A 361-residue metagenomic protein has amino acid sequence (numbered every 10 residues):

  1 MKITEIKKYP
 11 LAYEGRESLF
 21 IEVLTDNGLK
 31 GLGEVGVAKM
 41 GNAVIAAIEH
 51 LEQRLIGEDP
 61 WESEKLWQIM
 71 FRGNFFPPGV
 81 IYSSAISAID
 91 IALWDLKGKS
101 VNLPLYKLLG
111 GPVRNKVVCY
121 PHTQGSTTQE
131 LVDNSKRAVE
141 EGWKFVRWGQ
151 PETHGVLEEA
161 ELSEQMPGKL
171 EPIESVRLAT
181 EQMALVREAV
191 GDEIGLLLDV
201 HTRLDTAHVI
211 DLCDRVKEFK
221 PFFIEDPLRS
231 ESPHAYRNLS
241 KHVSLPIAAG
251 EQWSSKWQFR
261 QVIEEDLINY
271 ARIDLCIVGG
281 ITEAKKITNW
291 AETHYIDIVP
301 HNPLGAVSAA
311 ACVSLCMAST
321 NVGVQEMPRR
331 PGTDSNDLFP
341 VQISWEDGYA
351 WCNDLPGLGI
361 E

Functional and structural regions predicted by a protein language model:
M1-E14, K99, L103-K116, A350: N-terminal amphipathic alpha-helix/helix-capping segment at the start of soluble metabolic enzymes
M1-L32, G36, D334-N336: Structured beta-strand/loop patches that form or line metal/cofactor-binding pockets in enzymes
I3, G28, L51, I89 (+8 more regions): Conserved, mostly hydrophobic/aromatic
I21, N27, L32, S100 (+4 more regions): Ligand-binding pocket scaffold of soluble enzyme catalytic domains
L24-L103: Metal- or metallocofactor-binding catalytic centers and their adjacent structured scaffolds across diverse enzyme
A46-L51, K65, D214, K220-F223 (+1 more regions): Shared catalytic-loop signature of beta/alpha-barrel
K116-R237, H242: Metal-dependent enolase-superfamily TIM-barrel catalytic cores that perform enediolate-based chemistry
